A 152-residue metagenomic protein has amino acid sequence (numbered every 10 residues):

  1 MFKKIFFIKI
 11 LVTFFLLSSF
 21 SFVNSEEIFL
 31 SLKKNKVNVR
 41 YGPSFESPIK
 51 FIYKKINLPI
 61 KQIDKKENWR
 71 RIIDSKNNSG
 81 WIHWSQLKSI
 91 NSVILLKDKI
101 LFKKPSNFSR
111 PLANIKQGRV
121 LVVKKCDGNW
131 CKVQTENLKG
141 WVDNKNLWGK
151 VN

Functional and structural regions predicted by a protein language model:
M1-L11: Bacterial N-terminal signal peptides that target proteins for export
V12-T13, F22-V23: Cleavable N-terminal signal peptides
S18-F20: N-terminal signal peptide c-region/cleavage motif recognized by signal peptidases
E26-K34, P43-F45, I49-K55, P59-K66 (+3 more regions): Boundary regions of SH3-family modules and the immediately adjacent low-complexity/disordered segments in eukaryotic
